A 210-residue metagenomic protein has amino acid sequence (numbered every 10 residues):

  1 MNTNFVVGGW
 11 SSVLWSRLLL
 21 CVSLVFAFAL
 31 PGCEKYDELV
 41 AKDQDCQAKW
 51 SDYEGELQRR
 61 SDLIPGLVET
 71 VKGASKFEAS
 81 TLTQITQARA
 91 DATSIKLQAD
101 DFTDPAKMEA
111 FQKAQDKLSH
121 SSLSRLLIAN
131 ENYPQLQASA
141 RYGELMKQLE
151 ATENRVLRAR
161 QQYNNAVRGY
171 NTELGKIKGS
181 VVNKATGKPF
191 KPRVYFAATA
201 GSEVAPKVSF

Functional and structural regions predicted by a protein language model:
M1-L14: N-terminal secretory signal peptides that target proteins for export/translocation
F5, S16-L20, A27-F210: A helix-centric hydrophobic-segment signal that preferentially recognizes long, alpha-helical stretches used
W10, L24-F26: Short, intrinsically disordered, low-complexity terminal segments
